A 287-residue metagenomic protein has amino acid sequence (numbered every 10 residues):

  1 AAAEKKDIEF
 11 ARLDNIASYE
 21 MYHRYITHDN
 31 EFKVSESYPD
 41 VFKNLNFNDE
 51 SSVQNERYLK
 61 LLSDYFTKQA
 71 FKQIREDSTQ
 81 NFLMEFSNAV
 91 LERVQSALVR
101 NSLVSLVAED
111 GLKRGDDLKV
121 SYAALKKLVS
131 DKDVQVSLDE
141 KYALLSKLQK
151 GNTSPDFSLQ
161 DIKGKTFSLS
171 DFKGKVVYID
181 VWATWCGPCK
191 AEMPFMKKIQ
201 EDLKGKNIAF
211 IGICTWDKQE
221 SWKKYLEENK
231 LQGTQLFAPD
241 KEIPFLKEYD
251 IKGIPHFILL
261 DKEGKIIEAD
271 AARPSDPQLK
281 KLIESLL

Functional and structural regions predicted by a protein language model:
A1-K163: Oxidative protein folding and maturation machinery
S158-V177: A short beta-strand-turn-helix
Q160, K223-I258, K262-E263: Short, internal strand/loop/helix patches that form the active-site neighborhood or redox-interaction surface
K173-G174, D180-K198: Conserved redox-active cysteine motifs that mediate thiol-disulfide chemistry, especially di-cysteine Cys-X(1-2)-Cys
K173-K175, G205, L231, I251: Active-site acidic short loop of glycosyltransferases
A191-N229, K241-K247, K281: Structural microenvironment flanking redox-active thiols in thiol-disulfide oxidoreductases
G253-I254, I266-L287: Non-catalytic, surface beta->alpha helical segment in thiol-disulfide oxidoreductase systems
